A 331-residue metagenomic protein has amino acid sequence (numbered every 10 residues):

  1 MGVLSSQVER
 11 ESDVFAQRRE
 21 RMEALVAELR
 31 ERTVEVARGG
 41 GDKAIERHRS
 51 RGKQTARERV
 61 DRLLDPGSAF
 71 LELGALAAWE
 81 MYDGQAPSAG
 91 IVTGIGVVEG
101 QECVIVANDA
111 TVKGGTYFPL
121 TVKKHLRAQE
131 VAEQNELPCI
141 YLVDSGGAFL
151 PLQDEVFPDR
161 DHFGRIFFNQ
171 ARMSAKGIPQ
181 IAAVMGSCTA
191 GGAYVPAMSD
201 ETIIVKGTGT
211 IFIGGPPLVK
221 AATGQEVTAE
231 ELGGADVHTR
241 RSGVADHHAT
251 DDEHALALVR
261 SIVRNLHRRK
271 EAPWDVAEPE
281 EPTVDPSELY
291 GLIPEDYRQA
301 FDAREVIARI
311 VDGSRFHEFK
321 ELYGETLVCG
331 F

Functional and structural regions predicted by a protein language model:
M1-L76, I213-F331: Amphipathic alpha-helical segments at domain termini/boundaries
A16-R18, E31-R32, E99-E102, Y141-L142 (+3 more regions): Short hydrophobic/aromatic-rich motifs at helix boundaries and adjacent loops
E46-Q54, E58-I181: Long, structured ligand/cofactor-binding scaffold of large enzymes
Q85, G94-V97, R172-M173, Y194-V195 (+3 more regions): Replace "in large, NTP-powered and nucleic-acid-processing enzymes" with "in large, NTP-powered factors and other
I91-T93, V122-H125, Q129, E136 (+6 more regions): Hydrophobic alpha-helical segments
V143-E271: Conserved catalytic cores of soluble enzyme domains, especially glycine-rich substrate-binding beta-alpha loops
